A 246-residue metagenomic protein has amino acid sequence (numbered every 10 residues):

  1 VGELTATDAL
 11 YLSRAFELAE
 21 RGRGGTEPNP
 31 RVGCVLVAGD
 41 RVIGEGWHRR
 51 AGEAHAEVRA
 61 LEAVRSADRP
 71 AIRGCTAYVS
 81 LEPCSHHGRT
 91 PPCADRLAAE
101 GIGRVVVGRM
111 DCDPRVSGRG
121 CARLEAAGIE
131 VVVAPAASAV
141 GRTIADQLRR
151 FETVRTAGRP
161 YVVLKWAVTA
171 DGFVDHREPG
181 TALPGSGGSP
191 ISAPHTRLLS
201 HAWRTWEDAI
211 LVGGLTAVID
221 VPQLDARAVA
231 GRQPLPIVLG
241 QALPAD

Functional and structural regions predicted by a protein language model:
V1-R23, V42, D68, R73 (+1 more regions): Zinc-dependent deaminase
G24-E27, R31, R50-H55: A structural motif shared across PLP-dependent enzymes of the aminotransferase-like
R31-D40, K165-A167: Short beta-strand scaffold segments in enzyme catalytic cores
V42-R50: A short, conserved beta-strand element enriched in hydrophobic/aromatic residues
W47, A54-H55, A77-R96, R115: Local cysteine-cluster metal-coordination motifs and their immediate loop/turn environment, predominantly Fe-S cluster
R50-A63, S186-S192: A short, polar/charged loop-to-alpha-helix boundary motif
A54-Y78: Flexible, acidic active-site loops/lids enriched in D/E/S/T/G that coordinate Mg2+ and/or position polar
